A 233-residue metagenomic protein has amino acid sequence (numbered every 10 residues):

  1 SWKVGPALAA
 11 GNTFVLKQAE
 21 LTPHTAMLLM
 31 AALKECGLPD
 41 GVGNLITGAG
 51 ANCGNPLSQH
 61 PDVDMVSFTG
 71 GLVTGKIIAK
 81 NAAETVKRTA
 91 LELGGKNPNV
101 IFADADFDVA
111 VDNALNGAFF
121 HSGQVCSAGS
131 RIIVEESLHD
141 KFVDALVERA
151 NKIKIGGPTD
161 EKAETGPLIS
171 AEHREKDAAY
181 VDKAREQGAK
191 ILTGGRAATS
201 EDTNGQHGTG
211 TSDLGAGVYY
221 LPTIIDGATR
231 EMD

Functional and structural regions predicted by a protein language model:
S1, G50, S130, M232-D233: Intrinsic structural disorder
S1-V109: Rossmann-like NAD(P) dinucleotide-binding subdomain of oxidoreductase/dehydrogenase enzymes
M65, G71-E231: ALDH superfamily catalytic-core signature
